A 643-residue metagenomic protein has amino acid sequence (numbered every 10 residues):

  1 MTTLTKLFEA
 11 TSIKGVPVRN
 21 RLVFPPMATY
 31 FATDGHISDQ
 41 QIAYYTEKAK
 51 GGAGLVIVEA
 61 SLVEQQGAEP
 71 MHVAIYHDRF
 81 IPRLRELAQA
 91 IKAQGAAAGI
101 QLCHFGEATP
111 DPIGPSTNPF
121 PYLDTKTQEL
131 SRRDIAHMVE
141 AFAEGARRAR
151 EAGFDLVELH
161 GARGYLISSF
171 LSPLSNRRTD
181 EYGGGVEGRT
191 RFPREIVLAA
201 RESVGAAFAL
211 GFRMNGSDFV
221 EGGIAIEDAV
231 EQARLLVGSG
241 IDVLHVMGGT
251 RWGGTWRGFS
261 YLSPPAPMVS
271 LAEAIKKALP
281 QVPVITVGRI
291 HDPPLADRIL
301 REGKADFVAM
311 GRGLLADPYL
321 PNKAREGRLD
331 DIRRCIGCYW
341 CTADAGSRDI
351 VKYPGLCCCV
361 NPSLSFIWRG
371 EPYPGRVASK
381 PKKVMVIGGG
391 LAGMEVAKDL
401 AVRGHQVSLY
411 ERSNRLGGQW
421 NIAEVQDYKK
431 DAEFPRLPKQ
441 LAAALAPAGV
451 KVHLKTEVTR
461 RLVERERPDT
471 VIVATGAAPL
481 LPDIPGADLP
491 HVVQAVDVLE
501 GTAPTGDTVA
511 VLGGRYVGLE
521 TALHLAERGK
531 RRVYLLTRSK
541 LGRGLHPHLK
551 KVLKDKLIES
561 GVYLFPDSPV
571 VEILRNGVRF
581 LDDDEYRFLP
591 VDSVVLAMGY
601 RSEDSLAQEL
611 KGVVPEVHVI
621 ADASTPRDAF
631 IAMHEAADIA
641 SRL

Functional and structural regions predicted by a protein language model:
M1-I387, L391, E395-V402, V407: Flavin-dependent oxidoreductase catalytic cores
V18, R201-L210, G238, A444 (+3 more regions): Glycine-rich phosphate/diphosphate-binding loops that line cofactor/substrate pockets in enzymes
P25, Q101-C103, H160-A162, S168 (+23 more regions): Generic beta-strand/beta-sheet core signal
A53, F154, I241, A305 (+4 more regions): Local beta-strand N-terminus motif with an aromatic residue
V56, L244, V308, V471 (+2 more regions): Receiver (REC) domain switch-region micro-motif
A96, A207-F208, V282, H405 (+5 more regions): A structural micro-motif
A378-R412, L454-R467, A474-H491, V496-H548 (+2 more regions): Rossmann-like dinucleotide/flavin-binding elements
Q406-K451, L523-S568, S624-R627: Rossmann-like dinucleotide-binding cores of NAD(P)H-dependent redox enzymes
